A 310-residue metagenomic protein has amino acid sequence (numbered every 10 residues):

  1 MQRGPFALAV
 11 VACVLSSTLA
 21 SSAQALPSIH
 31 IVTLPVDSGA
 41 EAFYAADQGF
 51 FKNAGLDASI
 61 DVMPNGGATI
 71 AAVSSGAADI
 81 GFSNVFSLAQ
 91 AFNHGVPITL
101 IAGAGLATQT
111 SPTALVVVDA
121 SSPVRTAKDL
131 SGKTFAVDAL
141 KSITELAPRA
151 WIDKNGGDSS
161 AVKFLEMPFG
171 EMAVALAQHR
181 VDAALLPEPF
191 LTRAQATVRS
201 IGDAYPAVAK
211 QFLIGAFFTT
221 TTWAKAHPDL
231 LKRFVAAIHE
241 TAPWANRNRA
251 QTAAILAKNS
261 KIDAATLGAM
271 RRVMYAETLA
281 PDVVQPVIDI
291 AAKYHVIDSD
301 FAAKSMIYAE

Functional and structural regions predicted by a protein language model:
M1-A9: Bacterial N-terminal signal peptides that target proteins for export
A9-T18: Bacterial N-terminal signal peptides
L19-A25: Sec/Tat signal peptide C-region and signal peptidase I cleavage site
A25-N155, E166, D182, E188 (+2 more regions): Short, glycine-/small- and polar/acidic-enriched structural segments that line small-molecule recognition paths
D47, S74-S75, N93, D153-G157 (+6 more regions): Sec-exported extracytoplasmic/periplasmic mature domains
F86, F164-L165, G170-I255: Pocket-lining segment of extracytoplasmic ligand-binding domains
A224-V296: Secondary-structure end/capping motifs
A291-E310: Conserved C-terminal helix/tail region of periplasmic/extracytoplasmic solute-binding proteins
